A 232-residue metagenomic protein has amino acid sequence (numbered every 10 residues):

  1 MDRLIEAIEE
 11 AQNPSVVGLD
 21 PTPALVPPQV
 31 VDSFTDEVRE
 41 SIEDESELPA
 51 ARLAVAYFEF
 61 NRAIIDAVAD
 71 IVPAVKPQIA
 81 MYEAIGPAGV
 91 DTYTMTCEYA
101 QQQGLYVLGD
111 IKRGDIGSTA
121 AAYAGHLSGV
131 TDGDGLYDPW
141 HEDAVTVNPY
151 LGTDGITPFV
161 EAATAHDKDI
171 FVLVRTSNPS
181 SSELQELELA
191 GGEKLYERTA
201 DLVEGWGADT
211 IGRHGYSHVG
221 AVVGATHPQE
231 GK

Functional and structural regions predicted by a protein language model:
M1-A67: N-terminal glycine-rich anion-binding loop in soluble enzyme alpha/beta folds
I8, I65-I71, C97-Q102, V160-H166: Acidic (Asp/Glu)-rich catalytic clusters
V17, V75, D110, V145: Conserved, mostly hydrophobic/aromatic
P49-L53, P77-G89: Glycine-rich, proline-tolerant flexible connector loops at the mouths of alpha/beta enzymes
A67-A84, H214-Y216: Short acidic, glycine-rich surface-loop motifs adjacent to enzyme active sites
T94-D115: Catalytic PLP-binding core of fold-type I/II PLP enzymes
D115-G220: Conserved anion-binding
T226-K232: A C-terminal functional module that forms or caps the active site or interfaces directly with catalytic machinery
